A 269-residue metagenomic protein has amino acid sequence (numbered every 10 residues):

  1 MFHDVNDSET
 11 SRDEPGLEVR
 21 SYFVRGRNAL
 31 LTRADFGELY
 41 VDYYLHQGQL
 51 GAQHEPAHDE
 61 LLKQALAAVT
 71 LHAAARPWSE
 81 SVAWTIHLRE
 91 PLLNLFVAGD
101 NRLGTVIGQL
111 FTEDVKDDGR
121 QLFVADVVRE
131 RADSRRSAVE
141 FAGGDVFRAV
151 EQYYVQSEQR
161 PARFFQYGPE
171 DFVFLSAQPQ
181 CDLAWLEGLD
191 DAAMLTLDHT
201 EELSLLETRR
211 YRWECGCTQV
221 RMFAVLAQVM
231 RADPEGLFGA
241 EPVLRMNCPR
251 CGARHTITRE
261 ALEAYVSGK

Functional and structural regions predicted by a protein language model:
F2-L206: Interaction interfaces in information-processing and related assembly proteins
Q178-K269: Cys/His-clustered metal-coordination modules, chiefly Zn-binding fingers
